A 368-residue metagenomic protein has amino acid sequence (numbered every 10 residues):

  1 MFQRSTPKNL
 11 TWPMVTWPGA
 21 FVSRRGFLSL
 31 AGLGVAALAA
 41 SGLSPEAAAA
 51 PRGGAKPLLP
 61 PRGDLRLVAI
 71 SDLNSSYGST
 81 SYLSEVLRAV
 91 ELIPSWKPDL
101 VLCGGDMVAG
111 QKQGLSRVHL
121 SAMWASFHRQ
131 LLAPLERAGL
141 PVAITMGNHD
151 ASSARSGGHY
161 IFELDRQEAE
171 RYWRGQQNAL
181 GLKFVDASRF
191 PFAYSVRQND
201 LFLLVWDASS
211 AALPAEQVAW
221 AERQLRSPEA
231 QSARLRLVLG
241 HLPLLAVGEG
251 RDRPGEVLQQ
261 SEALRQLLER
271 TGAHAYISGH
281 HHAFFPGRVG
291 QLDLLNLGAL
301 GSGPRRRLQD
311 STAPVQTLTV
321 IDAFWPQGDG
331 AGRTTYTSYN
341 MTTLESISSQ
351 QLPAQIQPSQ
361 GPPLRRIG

Functional and structural regions predicted by a protein language model:
M1-V22, A36, A48: N-terminal secretory signal peptides
V22-A40: N-terminal export leaders
A50-S121: N-terminal active-site segment of His-dependent metallophosphoesterases
L59, Q113-R234, G255, Q260-E269 (+4 more regions): Extended active-site neighborhood of metal-dependent phosphoesterases/phosphodiesterases
I70-S71, V101-G105, V142-G147, W206 (+4 more regions): Active-site neighborhood of phospho(di)ester-bond hydrolases with catalytic His/Asp-centered motifs
L73-S76, M107-Q111, N148-S152, S209-A212 (+3 more regions): Solvent-exposed loop/turn segments at secondary-structure junctions within structured extracellular/periplasmic domains
V108, P228-G248: Short acidic, glycine-rich surface-loop motifs adjacent to enzyme active sites
R288-G368: Binuclear metal-dependent phosphoesterase catalytic core
